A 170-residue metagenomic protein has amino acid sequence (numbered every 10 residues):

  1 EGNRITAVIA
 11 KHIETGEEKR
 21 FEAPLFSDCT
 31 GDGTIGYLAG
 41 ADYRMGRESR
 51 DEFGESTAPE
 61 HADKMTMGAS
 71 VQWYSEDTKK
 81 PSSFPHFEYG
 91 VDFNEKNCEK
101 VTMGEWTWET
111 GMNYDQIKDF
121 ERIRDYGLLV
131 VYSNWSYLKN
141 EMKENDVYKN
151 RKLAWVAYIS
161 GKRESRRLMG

Functional and structural regions predicted by a protein language model:
E1-A7, H12-G170: Flavin (FAD/FMN)-binding glycine-rich loop and adjacent Rossmann-like elements that form
